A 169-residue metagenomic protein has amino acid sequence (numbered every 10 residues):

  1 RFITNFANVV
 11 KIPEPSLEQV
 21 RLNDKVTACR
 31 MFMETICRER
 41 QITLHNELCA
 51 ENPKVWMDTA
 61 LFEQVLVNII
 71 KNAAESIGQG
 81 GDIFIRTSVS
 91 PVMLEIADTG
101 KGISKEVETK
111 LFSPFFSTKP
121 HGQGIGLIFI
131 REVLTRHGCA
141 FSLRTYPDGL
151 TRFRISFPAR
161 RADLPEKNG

Functional and structural regions predicted by a protein language model:
S16-R30: A conserved beta-strand-to-alpha-helix junction within the catalytic ATP-binding
E18, R38, T43-P53, S90: Conserved catalytic submotifs in the C-terminal HATPase_c
F62-L66: A residue-level detector for a conserved hydrophobic packing site within the catalytic ATP-binding domain
G80-V92: Short beta-strand/loop element within the Bergerat-fold HATPase_c
D98: Acidic ATP/Mg2+-coordinating residue in the GHKL
I103-F115: Short conserved segment of the HATPase_c
I130, L134-T135: Detector for a conserved hydrophobic position within an alpha-helical segment of the HATPase_c
